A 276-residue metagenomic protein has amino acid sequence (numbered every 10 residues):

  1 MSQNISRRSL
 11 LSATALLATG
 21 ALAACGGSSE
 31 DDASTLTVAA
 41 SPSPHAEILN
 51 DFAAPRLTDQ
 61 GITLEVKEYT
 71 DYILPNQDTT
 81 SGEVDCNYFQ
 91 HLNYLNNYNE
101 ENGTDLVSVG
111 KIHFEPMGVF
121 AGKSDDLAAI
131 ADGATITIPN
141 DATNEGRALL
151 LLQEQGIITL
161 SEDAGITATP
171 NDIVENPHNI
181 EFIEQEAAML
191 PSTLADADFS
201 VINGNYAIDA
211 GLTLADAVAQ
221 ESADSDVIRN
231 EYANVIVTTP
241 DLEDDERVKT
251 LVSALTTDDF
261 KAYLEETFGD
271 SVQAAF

Functional and structural regions predicted by a protein language model:
R7-L11: N-terminal export leaders
A21-A24: C-terminal motif of bacterial Sec signal peptides marking the signal peptidase cleavage site
G26-S28: Bacterial signal peptide processing site
A33-A53, T70-P75, H91: Extracytoplasmic "Venus flytrap"
V66-Q77, G165-S192: Short helix-initiation/N-cap motifs at beta->coil->alpha
N97-V109, S124, D196, V201 (+1 more regions): Ligand-binding "clamshell"
V109-I158, K261: A conserved helix-loop-strand patch within extracytoplasmic ligand-binding domains of the periplasmic binding
P116-L127, Y232-D245: A bilobed periplasmic-binding-protein/Venus flytrap-type ligand-binding module shared by bacterial periplasmic
